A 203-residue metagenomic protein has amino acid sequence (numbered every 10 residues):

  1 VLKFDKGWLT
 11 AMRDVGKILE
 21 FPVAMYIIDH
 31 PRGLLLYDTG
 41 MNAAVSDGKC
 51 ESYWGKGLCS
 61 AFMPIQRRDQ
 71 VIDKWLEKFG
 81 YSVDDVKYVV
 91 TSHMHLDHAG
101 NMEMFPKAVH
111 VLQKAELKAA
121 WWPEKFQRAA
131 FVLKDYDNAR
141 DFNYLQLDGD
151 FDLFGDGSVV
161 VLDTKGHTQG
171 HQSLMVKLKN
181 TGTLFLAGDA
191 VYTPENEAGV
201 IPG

Functional and structural regions predicted by a protein language model:
L2, A43, M94-L96, L117-K118 (+1 more regions): Solvent-exposed loop/turn segments at secondary-structure junctions within structured extracellular/periplasmic domains
L2-K74, S173-A190: Conserved beta-strand hairpin/beta-sheet module of binuclear metal-dependent hydrolase folds, prominently
W8, D47-C50, W122-K125, N196-V200: Short aromatic-enriched loop/helix-cap "lid" or pocket-rim segments at secondary-structure transitions that line
Y37, S92, L112-Q113, G166 (+1 more regions): Active-site flanking residues adjacent to catalytic metal/cofactor-binding acidic residues
N42, R128, K134-N143, G149-K165 (+1 more regions): Metallo-beta-lactamase
F62-D85, M104, Q113-D163: Metallo-beta-lactamase
V86-D97: Metallo-beta-lactamase
G100-P106: Metal-dependent catalytic neighborhoods of phosphoester/phosphodiester hydrolases
